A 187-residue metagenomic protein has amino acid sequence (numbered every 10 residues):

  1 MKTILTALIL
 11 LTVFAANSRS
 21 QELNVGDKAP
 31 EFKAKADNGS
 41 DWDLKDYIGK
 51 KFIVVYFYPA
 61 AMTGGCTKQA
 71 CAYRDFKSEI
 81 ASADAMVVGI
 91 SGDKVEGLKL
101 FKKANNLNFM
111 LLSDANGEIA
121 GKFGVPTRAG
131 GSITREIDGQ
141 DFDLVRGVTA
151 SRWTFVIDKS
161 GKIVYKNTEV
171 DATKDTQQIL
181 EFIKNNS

Functional and structural regions predicted by a protein language model:
I4-V13: Sec-dependent N-terminal signal peptides
R19-K45: N-terminal "domain-start" segment that seeds a small globular fold
L44-G64, Y73: Short active-site neighborhood of thiol/selenol oxidoreductases, capturing the structured segment around
G49, E169-T173, Q178: A short acidic/small-residue loop/turn micro-motif
T63-K68, E181-S187: Short, solvent-exposed cationic patches
T67-K122: Structural microenvironment flanking redox-active thiols in thiol-disulfide oxidoreductases
D114-T173: Thiol/selenol-based redox catalytic cores and closely related redox-interacting motifs
